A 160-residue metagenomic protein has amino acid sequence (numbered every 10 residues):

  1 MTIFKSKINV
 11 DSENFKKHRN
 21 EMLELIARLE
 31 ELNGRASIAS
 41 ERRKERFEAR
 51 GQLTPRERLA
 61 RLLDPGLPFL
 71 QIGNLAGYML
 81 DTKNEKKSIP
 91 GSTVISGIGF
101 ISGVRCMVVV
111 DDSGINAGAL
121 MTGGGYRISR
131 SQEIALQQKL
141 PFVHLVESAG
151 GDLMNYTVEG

Functional and structural regions predicted by a protein language model:
M1-G160: Terminal-region recognition feature
